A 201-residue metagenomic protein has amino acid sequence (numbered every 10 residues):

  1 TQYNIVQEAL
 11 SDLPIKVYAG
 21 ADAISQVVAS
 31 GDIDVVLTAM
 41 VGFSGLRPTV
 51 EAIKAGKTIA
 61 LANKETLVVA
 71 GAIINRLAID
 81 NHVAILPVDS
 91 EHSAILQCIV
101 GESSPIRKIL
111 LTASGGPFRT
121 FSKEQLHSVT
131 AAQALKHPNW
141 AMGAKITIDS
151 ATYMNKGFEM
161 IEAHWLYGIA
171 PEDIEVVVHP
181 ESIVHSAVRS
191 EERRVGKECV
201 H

Functional and structural regions predicted by a protein language model:
T1, D22, V41, K64-T66 (+2 more regions): Short, ordered loop/turn segments at secondary-structure junctions
T1-F43: N-terminal glycine-/serine-/threonine-rich beta1-alpha1-beta2 phosphate-ribose binding loop of Rossmann-like
Q2, S90-A94, T112-F118, T152 (+2 more regions): Glycine-rich beta-alpha junction loops
V6-A9, G42-A55, K64-V83: Rossmann-fold NAD(P)-binding glycine/threonine-rich loop
V17-G20, L37-T38, L61-A62, I85-D89 (+2 more regions): General beta-strand structural signal in soluble alpha/beta enzymes
I74-H92, K108-I109: Rossmann-fold dehydrogenase core element
H92-N155: Conserved anion/nucleotide-ligand pocket segment
E192-C199: Conserved small/polar residues in nucleotide/adenosyl-binding loops
